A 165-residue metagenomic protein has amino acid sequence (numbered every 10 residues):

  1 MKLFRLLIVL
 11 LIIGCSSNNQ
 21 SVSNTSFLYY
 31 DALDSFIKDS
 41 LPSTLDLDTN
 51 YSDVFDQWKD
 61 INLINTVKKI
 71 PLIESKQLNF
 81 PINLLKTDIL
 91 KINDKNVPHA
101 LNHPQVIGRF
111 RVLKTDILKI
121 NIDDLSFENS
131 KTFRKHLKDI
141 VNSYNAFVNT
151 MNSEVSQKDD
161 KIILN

Functional and structural regions predicted by a protein language model:
M1-V9: Sec-dependent signal peptide recognition, specifically the positively charged N-region followed immediately by
K2, S16, Q20, N145-N152: A short, amphipathic alpha-helical segment
L11-G14: C-terminal motif of bacterial Sec signal peptides marking the signal peptidase cleavage site
S17-F80: Immediate post-signal-peptide N-terminus of mature secreted/exported proteins
S26-V54, K119-N165: C-terminal amphipathic alpha-helix
Q57-I70, L78, L85-I92, V106 (+3 more regions): Amphipathic alpha-helices that form helix-helix packing interfaces
P71, S75, H103, F127-S130: Active-site oxyanion-binding pockets that recognize sulfate/phosphate
L90-I107, L125-S126: Short, solvent-exposed, charged loop/turn and helix-capping segments that join or cap alpha-helices on peripheral
